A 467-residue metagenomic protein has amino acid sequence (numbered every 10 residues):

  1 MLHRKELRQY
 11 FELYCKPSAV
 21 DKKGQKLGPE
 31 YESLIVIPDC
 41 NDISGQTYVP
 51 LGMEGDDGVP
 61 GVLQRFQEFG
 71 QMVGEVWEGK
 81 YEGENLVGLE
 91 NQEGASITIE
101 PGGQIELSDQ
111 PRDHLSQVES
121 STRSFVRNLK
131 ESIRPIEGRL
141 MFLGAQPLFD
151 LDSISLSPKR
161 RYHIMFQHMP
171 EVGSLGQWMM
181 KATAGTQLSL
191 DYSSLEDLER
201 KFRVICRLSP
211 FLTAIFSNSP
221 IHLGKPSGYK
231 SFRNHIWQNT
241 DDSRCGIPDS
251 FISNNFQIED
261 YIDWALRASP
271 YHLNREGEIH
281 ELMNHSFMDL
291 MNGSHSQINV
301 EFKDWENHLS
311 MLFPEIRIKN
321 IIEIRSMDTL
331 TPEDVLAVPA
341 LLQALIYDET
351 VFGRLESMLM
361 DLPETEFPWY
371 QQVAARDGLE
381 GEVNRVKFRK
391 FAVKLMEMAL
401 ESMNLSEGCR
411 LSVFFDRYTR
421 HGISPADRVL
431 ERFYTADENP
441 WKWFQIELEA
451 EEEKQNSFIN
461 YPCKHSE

Functional and structural regions predicted by a protein language model:
M1-S174, A182, D334, V338-Y347 (+7 more regions): Terminal catalytic/cofactor-binding subdomain
L34, Q187-S189, E323-R325: Structured core elements
D39, S193-L195, F211, L330 (+1 more regions): A very general structural signal that marks isolated residues within well-ordered alpha-helical segments
R112, R134-M141, A145-R317: Loop-rich catalytic cores of soluble enzymes, especially ATP-dependent carboxylate-amine ligases and other
Q117, S193, D197, S326-V335 (+1 more regions): Conserved phosphate-binding loops in nucleotide/dinucleotide-binding enzymes
M283-E366: Long, well-ordered mid-to-C-terminal structural blocks that present hydrophobic/aromatic surfaces
